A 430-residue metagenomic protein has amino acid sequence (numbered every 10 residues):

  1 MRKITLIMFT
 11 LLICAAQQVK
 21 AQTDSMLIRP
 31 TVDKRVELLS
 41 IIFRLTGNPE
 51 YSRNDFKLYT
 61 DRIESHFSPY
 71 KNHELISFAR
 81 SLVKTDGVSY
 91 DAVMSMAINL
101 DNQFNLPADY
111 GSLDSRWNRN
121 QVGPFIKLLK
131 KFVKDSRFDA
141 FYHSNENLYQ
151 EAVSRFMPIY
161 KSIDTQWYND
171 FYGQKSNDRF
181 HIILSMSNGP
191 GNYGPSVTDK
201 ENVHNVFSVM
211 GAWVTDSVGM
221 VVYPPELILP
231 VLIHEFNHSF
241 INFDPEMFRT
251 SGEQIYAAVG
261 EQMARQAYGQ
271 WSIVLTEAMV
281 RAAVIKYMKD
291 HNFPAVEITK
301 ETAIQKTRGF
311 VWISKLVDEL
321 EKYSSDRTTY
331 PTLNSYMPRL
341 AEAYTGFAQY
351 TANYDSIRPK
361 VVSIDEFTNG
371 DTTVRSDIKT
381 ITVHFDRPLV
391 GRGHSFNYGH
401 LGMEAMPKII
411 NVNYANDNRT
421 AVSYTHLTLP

Functional and structural regions predicted by a protein language model:
Q22-N99: N-terminal mature-domain "stem" immediately C-terminal to a signal peptide or N-terminal signal-anchor/transmembrane
N145-H204: Auxiliary, metal-adjacent structural segments of Zn-dependent hydrolase domains
V214-V231: Short pre-active-site segment immediately N-terminal to the catalytic Zn-binding motif
E226-E246: Active-site recognition of the HExxH zinc-binding catalytic motif
F243-Q266: Post-HEXXH active-site segment of zinc metalloproteases
V284, M288, N292-S363: Pan-zinc metallopeptidase signature
S376-N416: Short, surface-exposed alpha-helix to beta-strand junction/turn motifs within ectodomains of secreted and cell-envelope
T425-P430: Conserved small/polar residues in nucleotide/adenosyl-binding loops
